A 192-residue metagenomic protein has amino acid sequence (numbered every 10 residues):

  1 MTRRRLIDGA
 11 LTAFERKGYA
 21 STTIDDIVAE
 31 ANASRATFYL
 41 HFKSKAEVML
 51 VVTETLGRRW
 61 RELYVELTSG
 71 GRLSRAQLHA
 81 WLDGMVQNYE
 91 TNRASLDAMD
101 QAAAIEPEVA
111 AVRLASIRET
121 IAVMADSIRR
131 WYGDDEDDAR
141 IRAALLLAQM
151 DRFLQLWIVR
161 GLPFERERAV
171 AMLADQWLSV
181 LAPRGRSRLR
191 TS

Functional and structural regions predicted by a protein language model:
M1-K17, S21-E30, E47: Basic, helix-initiating cap at the start of DNA-binding domains
T2, K45, V52, L56 (+7 more regions): Hydrophobic/aromatic residues within well-ordered alpha-helical segments
F14, T23-I24, R35, K45 (+2 more regions): Amphipathic alpha-helical segments enriched in hydrophobic/aromatic and basic residues that form the DNA-contacting
N32-F42: Short hydrophobic/aromatic patch on the recognition helix
E47, V51, V65-T91, R142-L146 (+1 more regions): Hydrophobic alpha-helical connector segments
S69-G71, T91, E106-P107, I117-A143 (+2 more regions): Hydrophobic alpha-helical bundle segments that form small-molecule/ligand-binding pockets
Q77, Y89-E108, A125, R152-V159: Amphipathic alpha-helical segments used for helix-helix packing
D137-V159, E167-V180: Hydrophobic alpha-helical segments that form the core of small-molecule binding pockets and/or dimer interfaces
